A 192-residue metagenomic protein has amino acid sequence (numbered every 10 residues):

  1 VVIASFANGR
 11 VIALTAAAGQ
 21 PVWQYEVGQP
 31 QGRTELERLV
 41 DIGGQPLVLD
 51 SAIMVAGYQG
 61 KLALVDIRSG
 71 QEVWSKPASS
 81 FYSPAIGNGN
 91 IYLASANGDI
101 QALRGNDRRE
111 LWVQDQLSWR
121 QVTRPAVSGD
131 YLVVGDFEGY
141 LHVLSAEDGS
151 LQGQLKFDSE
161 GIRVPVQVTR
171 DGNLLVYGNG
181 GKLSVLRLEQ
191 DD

Functional and structural regions predicted by a protein language model:
V1, Q24-V48, E72-N88, E110-S128 (+2 more regions): Extracytoplasmic beta-rich repeat domains
V2, I53, I91, L132 (+1 more regions): Hydrophobic beta-strand positions that form the internal "hydrophobic ladder" of WD40/Gbeta-like beta-propeller blades
F6-A7, D50, G57-Y58, S95-A96 (+2 more regions): Structural signature of WD-repeat beta-propellers
A7-N8, G43, V48-D50, V55-V73 (+1 more regions): Beta-propeller domains
I12, A63, Q101-A102, H142 (+1 more regions): WD40 beta-propeller blade core
A16-G19, D66-S69, R104-D107, S145-G149 (+1 more regions): Short loop/turn segments that connect beta-strands within beta-propeller blades
N90-A102, R109-V143: Loop/turn-rich, solvent-exposed surfaces of beta-rich toroidal or solenoidal domains
S95, D136-G139, L144-D192: Hydrophilic extracytoplasmic domains
